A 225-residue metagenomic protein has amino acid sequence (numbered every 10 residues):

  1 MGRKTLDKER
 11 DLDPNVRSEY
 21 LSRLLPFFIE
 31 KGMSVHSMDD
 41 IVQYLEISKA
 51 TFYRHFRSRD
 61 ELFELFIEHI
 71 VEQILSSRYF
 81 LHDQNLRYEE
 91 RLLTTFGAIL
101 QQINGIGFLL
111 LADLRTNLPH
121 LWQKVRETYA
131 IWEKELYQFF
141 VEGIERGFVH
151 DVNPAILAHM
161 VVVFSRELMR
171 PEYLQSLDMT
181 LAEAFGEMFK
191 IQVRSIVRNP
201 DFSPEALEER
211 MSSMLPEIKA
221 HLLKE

Functional and structural regions predicted by a protein language model:
M1-I47, E61: Basic, helix-initiating cap at the start of DNA-binding domains
M1-K4, Q138-V141, E145, D178-E225: C-terminal peripheral helix-coil segments that are non-catalytic and often amphipathic
D13, I67-L75: Short, basic, alpha-helical segments at the C-terminal edge of helix-turn-helix-like DNA-binding modules
E46-F56: Short hydrophobic/aromatic patch on the recognition helix
S58-F63, Q73: Short amphipathic alpha-helical segment with a characteristic S/N-K-E followed by hydrophobic residues
L65, S76-I106, A158-V161: Hydrophobic alpha-helical connector segments
E90, E127-T128, V141, E145-M160 (+1 more regions): All-alpha amphipathic helical-bundle segments outside canonical DNA-binding/catalytic cores that form hydrophobic
N104-Q138, I144-D151, A155-I156: Short secondary-structure transition hinges
